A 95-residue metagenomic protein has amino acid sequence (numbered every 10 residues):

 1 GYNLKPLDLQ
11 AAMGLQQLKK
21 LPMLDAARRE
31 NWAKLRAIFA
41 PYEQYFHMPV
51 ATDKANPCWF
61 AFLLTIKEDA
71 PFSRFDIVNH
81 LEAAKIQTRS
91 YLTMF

Functional and structural regions predicted by a protein language model:
G1-F95: PLP-dependent aminotransferase class I/II
